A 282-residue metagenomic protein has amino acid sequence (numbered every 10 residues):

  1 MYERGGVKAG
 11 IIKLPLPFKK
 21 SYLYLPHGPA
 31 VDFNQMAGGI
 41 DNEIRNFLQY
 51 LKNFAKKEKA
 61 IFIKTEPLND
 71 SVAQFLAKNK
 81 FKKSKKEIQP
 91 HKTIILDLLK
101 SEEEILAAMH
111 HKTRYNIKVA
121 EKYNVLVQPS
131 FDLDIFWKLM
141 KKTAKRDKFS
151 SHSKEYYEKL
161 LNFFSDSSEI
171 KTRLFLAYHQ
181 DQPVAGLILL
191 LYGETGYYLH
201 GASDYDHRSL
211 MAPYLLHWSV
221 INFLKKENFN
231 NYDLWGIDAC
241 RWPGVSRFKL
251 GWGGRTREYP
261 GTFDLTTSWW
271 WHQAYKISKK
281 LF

Functional and structural regions predicted by a protein language model:
M1-K19, P67-D70, L76-H91, I95-S209: A conserved beta-strand-loop-helix scaffold within acyl/acetyltransferase catalytic domains
L14, F33-N42, L68-Y123, N231 (+1 more regions): Terminal substrate-recognition subdomain of acyl/acetyltransferases
K19-N34, E58-F62: Glycine-/proline-rich flexible loop or hinge segments
Y22-Y24, F62, T93, T195 (+1 more regions): Structural preference for beta-strand elements that scaffold enzyme active sites
P26-G28, K64-E66, L199, W235: A cross-family glycoside hydrolase active-site/sugar-binding cleft signature
A30, E43-K78: A gly/proline- and charged-residue-enriched helix-loop-helix capping module
N46-Y50, K159-Q273: Aromatic (often tryptophan-rich) hydrophobic motifs at membrane interfaces
